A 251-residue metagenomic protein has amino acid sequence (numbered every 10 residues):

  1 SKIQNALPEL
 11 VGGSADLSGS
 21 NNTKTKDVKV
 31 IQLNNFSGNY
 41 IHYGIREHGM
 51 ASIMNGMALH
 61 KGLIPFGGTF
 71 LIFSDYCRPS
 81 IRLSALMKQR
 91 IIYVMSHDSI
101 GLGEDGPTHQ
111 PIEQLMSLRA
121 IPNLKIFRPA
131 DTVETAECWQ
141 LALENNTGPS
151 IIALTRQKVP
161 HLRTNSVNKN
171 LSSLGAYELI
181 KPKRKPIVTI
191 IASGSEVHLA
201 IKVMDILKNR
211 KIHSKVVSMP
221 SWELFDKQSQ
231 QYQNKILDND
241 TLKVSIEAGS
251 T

Functional and structural regions predicted by a protein language model:
S1-A153, K158, N234-I236: Thiamine diphosphate
L102-P107, T135, E144-T251: Thiamine diphosphate
